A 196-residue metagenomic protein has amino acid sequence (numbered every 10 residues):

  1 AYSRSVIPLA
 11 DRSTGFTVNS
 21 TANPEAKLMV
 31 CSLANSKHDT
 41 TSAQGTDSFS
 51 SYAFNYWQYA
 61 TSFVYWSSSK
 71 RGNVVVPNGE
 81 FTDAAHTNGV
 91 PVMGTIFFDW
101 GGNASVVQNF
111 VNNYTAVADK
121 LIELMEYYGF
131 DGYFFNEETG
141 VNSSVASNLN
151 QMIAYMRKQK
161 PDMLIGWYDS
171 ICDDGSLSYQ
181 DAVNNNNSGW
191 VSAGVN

Functional and structural regions predicted by a protein language model:
A1-M29: Eukaryotic intrinsically disordered, low-complexity, charge-rich
T21-N196: Chitinase-like catalytic core of GlcNAc-active glycosidases
